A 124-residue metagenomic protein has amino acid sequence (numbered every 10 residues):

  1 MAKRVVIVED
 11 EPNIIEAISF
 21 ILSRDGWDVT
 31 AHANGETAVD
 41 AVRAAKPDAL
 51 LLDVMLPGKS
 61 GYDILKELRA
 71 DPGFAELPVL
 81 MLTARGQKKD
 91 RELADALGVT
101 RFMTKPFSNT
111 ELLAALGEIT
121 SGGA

Functional and structural regions predicted by a protein language model:
I15, P57, A75, Q87: The feature encodes the CheY-like receiver
E16-R24: Charged docking surfaces used in two-component/phosphorelay signaling
S19, D63, G86-M103, A114: Alpha4 helix (beta4-alpha4-beta5 surface) of REC/receiver domains from two-component response regulators
G26-A33, A41: Short hydrophobic/Thr-rich beta-strand motif most characteristic of the beta2 strand and flanking loop of CheY-like
N34-T37, S60-K66: Acidic catalytic/metal-coordinating carboxylates
A45-L51, L56: Active-site beta3 strand of CheY-like receiver
F107-G117: C-terminal output helix
